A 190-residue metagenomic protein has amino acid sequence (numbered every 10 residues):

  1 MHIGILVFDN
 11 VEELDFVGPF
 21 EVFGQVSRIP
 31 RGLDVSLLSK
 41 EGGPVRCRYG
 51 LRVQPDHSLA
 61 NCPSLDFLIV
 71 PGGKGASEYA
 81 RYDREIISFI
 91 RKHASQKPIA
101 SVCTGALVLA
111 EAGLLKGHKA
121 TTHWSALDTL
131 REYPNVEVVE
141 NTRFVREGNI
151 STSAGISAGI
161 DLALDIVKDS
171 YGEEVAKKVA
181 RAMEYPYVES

Functional and structural regions predicted by a protein language model:
M1-I99, A106-E111, K116, D128 (+3 more regions): Extended, subdomain-level signal for the structured scaffold at the beginning of enzyme domains
V7, T122, A154: Small/polar loops that bind or transfer phosphate-bearing groups
S101-V102, T122-H123: Replace "coordinates the UDP/GDP/TDP-sugar" with "coordinates nucleotide-activated sugar donors
R146: Active-site rim beta-loop-alpha module in soluble metabolic enzymes
N149-G155: A short glycine-threonine-serine/GTX helix/turn-capping micro-motif
